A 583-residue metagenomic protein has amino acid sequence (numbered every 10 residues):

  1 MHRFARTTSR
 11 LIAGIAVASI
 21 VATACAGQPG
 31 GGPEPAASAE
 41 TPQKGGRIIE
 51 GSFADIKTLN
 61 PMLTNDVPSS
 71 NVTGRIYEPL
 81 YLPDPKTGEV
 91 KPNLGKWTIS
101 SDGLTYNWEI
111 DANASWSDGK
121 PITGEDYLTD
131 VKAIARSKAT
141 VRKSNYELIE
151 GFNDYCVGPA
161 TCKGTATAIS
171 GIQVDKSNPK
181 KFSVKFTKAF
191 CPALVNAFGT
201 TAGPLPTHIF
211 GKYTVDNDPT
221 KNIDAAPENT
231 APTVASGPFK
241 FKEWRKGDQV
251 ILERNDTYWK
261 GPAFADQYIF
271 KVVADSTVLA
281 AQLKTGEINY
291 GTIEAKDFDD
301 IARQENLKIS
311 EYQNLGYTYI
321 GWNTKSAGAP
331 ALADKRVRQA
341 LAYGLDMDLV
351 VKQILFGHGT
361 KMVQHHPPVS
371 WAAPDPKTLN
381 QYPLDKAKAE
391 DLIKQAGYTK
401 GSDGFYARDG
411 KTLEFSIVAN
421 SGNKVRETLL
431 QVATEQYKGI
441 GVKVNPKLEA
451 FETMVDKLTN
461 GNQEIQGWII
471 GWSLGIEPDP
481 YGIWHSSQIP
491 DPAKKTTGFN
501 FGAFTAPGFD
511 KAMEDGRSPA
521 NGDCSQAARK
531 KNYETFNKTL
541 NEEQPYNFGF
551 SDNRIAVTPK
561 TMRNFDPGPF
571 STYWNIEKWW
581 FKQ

Functional and structural regions predicted by a protein language model:
I20, R245, T318, L345-K377 (+3 more regions): Detector for C-terminal structural segments
C25-P35: Bacterial lipoprotein signal-peptidase II cleavage site
I49, T123-K132, P179-A189, G237-P238 (+7 more regions): Alpha-helical secondary-structure segments
G51-D102, V234-A235: N-terminal lobe/hinge region of extracytoplasmic solute-binding protein
K96-Y146, S183, L279, A331-L332: Aromatic- and charge-enriched surface segment that lines or borders ligand/interaction sites
A133, A225-T230, D248-I301, T434 (+1 more regions): Ligand-site clamp/hinge motif
K143-D216: Surface-exposed binding/hinge segments that line and control ligand-binding clefts or catalytic entry sites
A189, F198-K260, Q267, K386 (+1 more regions): Gly/Pro-rich hinge or "lid" segments in bacterial periplasmic/extracellular proteins
